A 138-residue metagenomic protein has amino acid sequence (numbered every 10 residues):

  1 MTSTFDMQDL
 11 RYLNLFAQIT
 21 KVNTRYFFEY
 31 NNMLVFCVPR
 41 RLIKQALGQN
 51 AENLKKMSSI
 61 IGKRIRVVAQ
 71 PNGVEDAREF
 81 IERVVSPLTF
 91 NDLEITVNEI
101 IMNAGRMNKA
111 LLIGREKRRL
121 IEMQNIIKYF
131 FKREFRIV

Functional and structural regions predicted by a protein language model:
M1-V138: RNA-contacting regions in translation and RNA-metabolism proteins, encompassing KH/S1 modules where present
